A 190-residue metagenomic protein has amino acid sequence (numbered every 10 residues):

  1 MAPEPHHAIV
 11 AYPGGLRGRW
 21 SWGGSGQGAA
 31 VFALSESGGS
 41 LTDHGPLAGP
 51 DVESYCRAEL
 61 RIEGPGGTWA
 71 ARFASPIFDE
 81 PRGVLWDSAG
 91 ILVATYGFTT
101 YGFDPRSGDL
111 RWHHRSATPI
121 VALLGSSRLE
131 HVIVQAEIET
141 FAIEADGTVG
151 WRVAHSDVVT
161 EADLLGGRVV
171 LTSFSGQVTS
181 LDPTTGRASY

Functional and structural regions predicted by a protein language model:
A2-E4, Y12, A58-F78, P105-S107: A short helix->beta-strand "capping" segment at the edge of beta-propeller domains
H6-I9, G15-G38, D43-P50, A70-A89 (+2 more regions): Repeated scaffold domains used in trafficking and secretory/extracellular systems, primarily beta-propellers
C56, S88-A89, Y96-F98, R128 (+5 more regions): Short loop/turn segments that connect beta-strands within the blades of beta-propeller domains, predominantly WD40
G66-P76, D109-R115, G147-A154, Y190: A short beta-strand motif characteristic of beta-propeller blades
L85-H114: Extracellular-facing segments of soluble proteins and assemblies that are Gly/Ser/Thr-biased and enriched in aromatics
Y101, F141-A142, T179: WD40 beta-propeller blade core
P105-S107, E144-T148, P183-T185: Short loop/turn segments that connect beta-strands within beta-propeller blades
L171-Y190: Blade-level signature of beta-propeller repeat domains, shared across WD40, Kelch, NHL, RCC1 and BNR/Asp-box propellers
